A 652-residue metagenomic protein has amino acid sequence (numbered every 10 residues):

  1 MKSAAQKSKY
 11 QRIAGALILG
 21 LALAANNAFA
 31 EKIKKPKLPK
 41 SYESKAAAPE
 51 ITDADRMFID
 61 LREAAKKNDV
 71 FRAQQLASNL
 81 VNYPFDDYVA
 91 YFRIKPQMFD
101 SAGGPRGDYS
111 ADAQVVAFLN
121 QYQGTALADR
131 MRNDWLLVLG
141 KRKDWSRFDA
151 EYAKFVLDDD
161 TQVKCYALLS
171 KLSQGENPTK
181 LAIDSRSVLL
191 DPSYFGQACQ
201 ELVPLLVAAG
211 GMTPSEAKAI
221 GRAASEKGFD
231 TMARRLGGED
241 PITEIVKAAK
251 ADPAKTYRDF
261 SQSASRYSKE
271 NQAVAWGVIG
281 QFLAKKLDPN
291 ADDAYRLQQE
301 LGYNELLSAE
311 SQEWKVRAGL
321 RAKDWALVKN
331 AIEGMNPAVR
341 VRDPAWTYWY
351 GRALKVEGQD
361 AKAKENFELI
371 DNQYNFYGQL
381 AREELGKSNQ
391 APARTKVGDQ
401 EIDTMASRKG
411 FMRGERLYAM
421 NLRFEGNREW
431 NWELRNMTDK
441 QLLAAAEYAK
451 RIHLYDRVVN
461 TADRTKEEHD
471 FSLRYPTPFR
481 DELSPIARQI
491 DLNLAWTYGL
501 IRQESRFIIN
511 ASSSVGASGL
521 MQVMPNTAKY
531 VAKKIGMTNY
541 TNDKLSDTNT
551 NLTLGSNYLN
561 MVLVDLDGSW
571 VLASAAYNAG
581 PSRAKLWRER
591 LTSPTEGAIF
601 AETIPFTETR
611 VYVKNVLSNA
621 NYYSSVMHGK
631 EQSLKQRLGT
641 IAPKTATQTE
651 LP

Functional and structural regions predicted by a protein language model:
S3-A14: Bacterial N-terminal signal peptides that target proteins for export
G15-A24: Bacterial N-terminal signal peptides
A30-F92, F99-S101, A391-F411, A419: N-terminal leader/linker segments that initiate helical-solenoid repeat arrays
P49-M57, N68-D69, N82-A90, Y109-A111 (+15 more regions): Generic helix N-cap/helix-start motif at coil->alpha-helix transitions
E63, F92, P96, V138 (+9 more regions): Residue-level signature for tetratricopeptide repeat
K67, D100, V138, R142 (+7 more regions): Structural motif corresponding to the intra-repeat A-B loop/turn of tetratricopeptide repeats
R72-L76, P105-N120, W145-F155, P178-D191 (+10 more regions): Alpha-helical repeat scaffolds
N82-Y83, Y91, S263, E270-Q272 (+7 more regions): Catalytic glycan-binding domains that act on GlcNAc-containing polysaccharides
